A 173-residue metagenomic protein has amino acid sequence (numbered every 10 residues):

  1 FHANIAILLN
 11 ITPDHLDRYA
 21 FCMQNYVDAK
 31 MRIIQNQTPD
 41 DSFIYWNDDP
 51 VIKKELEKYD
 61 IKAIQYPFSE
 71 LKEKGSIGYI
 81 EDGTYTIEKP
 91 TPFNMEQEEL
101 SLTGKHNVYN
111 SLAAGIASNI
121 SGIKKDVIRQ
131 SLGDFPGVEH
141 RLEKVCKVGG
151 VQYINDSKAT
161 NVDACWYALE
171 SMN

Functional and structural regions predicted by a protein language model:
F1-Q65, L71, G78-I80, M95-S101: Flexible active-site lid/hinge loop adjacent to a nucleotide/diphosphate and Mg2+-phosphate binding pocket
N10-I11, W46-D48, Y66-E70, K89-P90 (+5 more regions): Fold-independent oxyanion-binding glycine-rich loops and adjacent beta-strand/coil segments at enzyme active sites
D48, F68-E73, G137, K147: Residues that form or immediately flank small-molecule/cofactor binding pockets and catalytic motifs
P50, Y85-T86, I120-S121: Conserved NTP phosphate-binding and transfer environment spanning the P-loop NTPase/kinase superfamily
E57-K62, K72-K74, K89-N94, G122-D126 (+1 more regions): Short, glycine- and charge-enriched coil/turn segments that flank and shape catalytic ligand pockets
K62-I64, Y85, I128, L132: Residue-level detection of beta-strand scaffold positions
G75-M95, V138-V145: Acidic-glycine-rich active-site phosphate/pyrophosphate-binding loop
M95-N173: Nucleotide phosphate-binding/pyrophosphate-handling subdomain across enzymes that bind or process nucleotide phosphates
